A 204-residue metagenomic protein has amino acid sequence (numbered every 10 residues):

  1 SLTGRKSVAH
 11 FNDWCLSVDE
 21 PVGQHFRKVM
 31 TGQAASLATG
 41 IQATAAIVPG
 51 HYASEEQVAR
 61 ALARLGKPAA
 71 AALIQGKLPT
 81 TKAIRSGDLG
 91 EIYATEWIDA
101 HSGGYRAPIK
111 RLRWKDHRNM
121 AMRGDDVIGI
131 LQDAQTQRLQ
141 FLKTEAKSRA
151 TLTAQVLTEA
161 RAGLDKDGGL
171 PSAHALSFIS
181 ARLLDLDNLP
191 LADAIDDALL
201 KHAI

Functional and structural regions predicted by a protein language model:
S1-G66, A72-T81: Nuclease-adjacent, charged terminal/linker segments that flank catalytic cores
I74-T95, L112-H117: A short, highly charged nucleic-acid-interacting micro-segment common to nuclease and nuclease-linked defense proteins
A94-S102: Buried hydrophobic packing segments
I98, V127-G129, L142-S148: Conserved catalytic cores of phosphodiester-cleaving nucleases, focusing on short active-site segments
H101-M120: A short acidic/basic microdomain associated with nuclease active sites
H117-G129: Charged, often glycine-rich, active-site loop that binds/positions anionic groups
D133-L139: Short, solvent-exposed loop/turn segments that connect beta-strands within catalytic domains and beta-strand-rich
L152-I204: Acidic, metal/cofactor-coordinating or nucleic-acid-engaging core segments within structured domains
